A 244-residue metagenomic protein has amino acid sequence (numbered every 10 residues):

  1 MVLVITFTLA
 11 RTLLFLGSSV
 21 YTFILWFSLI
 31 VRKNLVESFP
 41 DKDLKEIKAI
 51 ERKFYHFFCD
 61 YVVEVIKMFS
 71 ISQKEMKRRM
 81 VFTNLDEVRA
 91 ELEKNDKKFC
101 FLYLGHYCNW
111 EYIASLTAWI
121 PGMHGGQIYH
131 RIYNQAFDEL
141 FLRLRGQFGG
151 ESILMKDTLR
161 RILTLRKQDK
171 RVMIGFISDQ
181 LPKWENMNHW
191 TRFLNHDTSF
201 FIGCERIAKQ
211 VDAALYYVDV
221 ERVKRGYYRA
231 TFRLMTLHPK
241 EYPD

Functional and structural regions predicted by a protein language model:
M1-L104, N109, D138-R143, G149-G150: Membrane-anchoring hydrophobic helices of lipid-metabolizing enzymes
F69-D244: Soluble catalytic domains of membrane acyltransferases
